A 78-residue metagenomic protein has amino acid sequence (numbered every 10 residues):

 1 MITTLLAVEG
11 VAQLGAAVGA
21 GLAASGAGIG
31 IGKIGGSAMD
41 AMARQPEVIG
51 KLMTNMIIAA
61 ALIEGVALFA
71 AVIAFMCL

Functional and structural regions predicted by a protein language model:
M1-L78: Hydrophobic, small-residue-rich transmembrane alpha-helices and their short perimembrane loops in multi-pass membrane
